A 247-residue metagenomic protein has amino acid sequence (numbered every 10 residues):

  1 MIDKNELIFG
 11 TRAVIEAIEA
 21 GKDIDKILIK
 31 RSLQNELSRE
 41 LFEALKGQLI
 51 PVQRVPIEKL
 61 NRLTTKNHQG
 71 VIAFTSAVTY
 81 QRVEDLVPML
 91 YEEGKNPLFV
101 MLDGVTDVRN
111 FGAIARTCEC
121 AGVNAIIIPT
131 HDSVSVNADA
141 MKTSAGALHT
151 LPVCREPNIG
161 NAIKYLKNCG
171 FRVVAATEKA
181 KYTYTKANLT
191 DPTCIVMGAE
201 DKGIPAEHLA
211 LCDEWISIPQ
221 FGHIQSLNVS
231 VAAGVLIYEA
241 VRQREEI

Functional and structural regions predicted by a protein language model:
M1-M89: N-terminal positively charged helical leader segments and presequences
E6, K30, D103-G104, P129 (+4 more regions): Glycine- and other small-residue-rich loops at beta-strand/loop junctions that grip anionic moieties
I15, A20, K142-A147, A206-I247: Structured adenosyl-cofactor binding patch, chiefly the S-adenosyl-L-methionine
E16-D23, Q34, P88-Y182: RNA substrate-binding interface of SAM-dependent RNA methyltransferases
S32-L33, I57-E58, H131-S133, E200-K202 (+1 more regions): Short, acidic/turn-prone active-site loops that include or flank metal/cofactor- and phosphate-binding residues
K46, I163-K167, V241: Surface-exposed amphipathic alpha-helices with a cationic face
V174-N228: Active-site/ligand-binding-proximal alpha/beta "capping" segment
